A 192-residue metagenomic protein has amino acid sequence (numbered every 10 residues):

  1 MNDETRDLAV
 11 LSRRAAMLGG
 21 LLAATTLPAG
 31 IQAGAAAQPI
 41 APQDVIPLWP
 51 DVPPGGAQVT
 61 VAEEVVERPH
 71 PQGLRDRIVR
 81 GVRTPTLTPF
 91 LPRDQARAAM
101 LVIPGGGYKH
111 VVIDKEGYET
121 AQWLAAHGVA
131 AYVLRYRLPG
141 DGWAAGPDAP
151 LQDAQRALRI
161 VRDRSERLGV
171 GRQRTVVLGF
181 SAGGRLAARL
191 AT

Functional and structural regions predicted by a protein language model:
N2-A24: N-terminal secretory signal peptides and thylakoid transit peptides that target proteins across membranes
T26-A33: C-terminal segment of classical bacterial N-terminal signal peptides
P39-D94: N-terminal cap/lid segment of alpha/beta-hydrolase-fold proteins
R97-A98, V129, Q173-R174: Loop/turn elements at helix/coil->beta-strand transitions in domains of secreted/extracellular proteins
R97-G105: Short beta-strand element of the alpha/beta-hydrolase
G107-E116, V133-Q152: Cap/lid segment of the alpha/beta-hydrolase catalytic domain
D114-Y132: Short amphipathic alpha-helix adjacent to the substrate-entry channel of hydrolases
R156-T192: Primarily recognizes the serine-hydrolase "nucleophile elbow" in alpha/beta-hydrolase and SGNH/GDSL folds
